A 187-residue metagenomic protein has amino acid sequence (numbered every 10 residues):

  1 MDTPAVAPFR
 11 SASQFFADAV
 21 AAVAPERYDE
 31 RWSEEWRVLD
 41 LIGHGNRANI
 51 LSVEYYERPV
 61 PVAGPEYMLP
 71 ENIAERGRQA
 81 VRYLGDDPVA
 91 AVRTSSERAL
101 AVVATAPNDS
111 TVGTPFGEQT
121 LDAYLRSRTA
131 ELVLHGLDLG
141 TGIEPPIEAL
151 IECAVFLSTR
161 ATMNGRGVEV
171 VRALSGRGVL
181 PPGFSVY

Functional and structural regions predicted by a protein language model:
M1-P8, A12-F15, A22-R31, E54-Y67 (+1 more regions): Structured surface interface patches that mediate subunit assembly and partner/cofactor docking
A17-A24, I42, N46: Short amphipathic alpha-helical segments enriched in leucine
V20-A21, E71, R78, T111: Generic signal for short, ordered secondary-structure residues within or immediately flanking folded domains
L39-Q79: Conserved alpha-helical segments that form or flank metal/cofactor-binding pockets of metalloenzymes
